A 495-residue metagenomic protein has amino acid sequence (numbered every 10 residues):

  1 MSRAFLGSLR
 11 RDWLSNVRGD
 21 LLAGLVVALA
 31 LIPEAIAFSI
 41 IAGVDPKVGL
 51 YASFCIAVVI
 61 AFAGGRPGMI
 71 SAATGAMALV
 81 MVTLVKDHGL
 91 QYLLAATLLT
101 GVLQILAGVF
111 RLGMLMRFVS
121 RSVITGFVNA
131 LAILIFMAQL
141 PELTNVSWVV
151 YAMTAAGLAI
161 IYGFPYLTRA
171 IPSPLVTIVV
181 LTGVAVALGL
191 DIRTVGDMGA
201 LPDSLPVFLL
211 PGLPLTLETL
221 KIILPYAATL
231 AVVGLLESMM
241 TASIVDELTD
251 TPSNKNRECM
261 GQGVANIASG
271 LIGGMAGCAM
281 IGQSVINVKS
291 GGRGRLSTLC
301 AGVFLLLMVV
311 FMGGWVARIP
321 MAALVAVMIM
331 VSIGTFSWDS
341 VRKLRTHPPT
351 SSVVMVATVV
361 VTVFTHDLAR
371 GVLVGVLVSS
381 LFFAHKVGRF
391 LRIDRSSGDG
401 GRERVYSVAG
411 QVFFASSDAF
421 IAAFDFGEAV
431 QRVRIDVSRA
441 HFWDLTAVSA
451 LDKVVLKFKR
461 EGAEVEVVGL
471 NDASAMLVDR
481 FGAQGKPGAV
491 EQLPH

Functional and structural regions predicted by a protein language model:
M1-F382, K386-L391: Transmembrane helical cores of multi-pass ion-transport proteins
M1-N16, I192-V207, F390-S407, G462-H495: Intrinsically disordered, low-complexity non-transmembrane regions of multi-pass membrane transporters
V44, I133, A419, V448-S449 (+1 more regions): A generic structural signal for solvent-exposed, polar alpha-helical segments
I70-S71, G126, S416-S417, D444 (+1 more regions): Alpha-helix N-cap/helix-start motif
E142-L143, A185, A231, G398 (+3 more regions): Glycine-rich loops and low-complexity Gly/Arg-rich segments that provide flexible linkers or classic glycine-based
G334-A483: The feature marks cytosolic C-terminal regulatory regions of anion transporters and related permeases
